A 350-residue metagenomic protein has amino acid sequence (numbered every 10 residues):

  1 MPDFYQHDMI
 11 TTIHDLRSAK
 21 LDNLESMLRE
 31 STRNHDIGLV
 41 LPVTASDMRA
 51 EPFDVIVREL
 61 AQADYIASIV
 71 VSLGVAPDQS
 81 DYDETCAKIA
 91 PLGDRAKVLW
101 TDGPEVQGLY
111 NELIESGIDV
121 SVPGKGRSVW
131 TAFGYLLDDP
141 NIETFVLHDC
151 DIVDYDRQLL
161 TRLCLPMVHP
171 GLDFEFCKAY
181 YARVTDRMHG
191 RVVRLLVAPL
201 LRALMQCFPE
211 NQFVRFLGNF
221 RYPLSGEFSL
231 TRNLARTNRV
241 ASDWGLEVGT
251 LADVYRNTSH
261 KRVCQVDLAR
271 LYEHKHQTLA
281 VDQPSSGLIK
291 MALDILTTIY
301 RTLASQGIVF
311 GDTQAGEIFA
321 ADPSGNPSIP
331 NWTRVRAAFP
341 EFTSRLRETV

Functional and structural regions predicted by a protein language model:
M1-Q62: N-proximal low-complexity "stem/linker" segments adjacent to membrane-targeting elements
M1-R17, G93, Y272, Q277-V350: Terminal low-complexity segments of carbohydrate-biosynthetic enzymes
K20, S80-N141: Active-site-proximal specificity loops/subdomain of glycosyltransferases
Y65-P77, K97-D102: Short beta-strand/loop segment that forms part of the nucleotide-sugar
G126, P223, W244-A252: Conserved glycosyltransferase catalytic-site signature
D139-V153: Short beta-strand-to-loop acidic/aromatic patch adjacent to the donor-nucleotide binding site
Y155-R232, R236: Conserved catalytic core of nucleotide-sugar-dependent glycosyltransferases
S242, A252-L271: Catalytic donor-sugar/metal-binding loop of nucleotide-sugar-dependent glycosyltransferases
